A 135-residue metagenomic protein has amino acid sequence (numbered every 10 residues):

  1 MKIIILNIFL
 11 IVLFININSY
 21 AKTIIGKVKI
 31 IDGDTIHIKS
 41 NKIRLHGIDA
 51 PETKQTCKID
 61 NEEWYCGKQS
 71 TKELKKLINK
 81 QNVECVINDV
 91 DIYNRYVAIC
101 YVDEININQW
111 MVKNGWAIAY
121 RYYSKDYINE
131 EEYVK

Functional and structural regions predicted by a protein language model:
K2-K135: Small beta-barrel nucleic-acid-binding modules, primarily SNase/OB-fold domains and secondarily Tudor-like barrels
